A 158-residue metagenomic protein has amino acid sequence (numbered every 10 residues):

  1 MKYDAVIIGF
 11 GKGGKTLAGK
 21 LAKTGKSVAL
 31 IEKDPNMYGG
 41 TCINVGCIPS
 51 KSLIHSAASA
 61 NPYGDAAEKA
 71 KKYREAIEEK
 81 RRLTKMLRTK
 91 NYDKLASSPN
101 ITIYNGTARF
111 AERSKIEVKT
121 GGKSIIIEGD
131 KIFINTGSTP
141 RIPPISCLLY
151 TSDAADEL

Functional and structural regions predicted by a protein language model:
M1-G11: Beta1/beta-strand and adjacent pyrophosphate-binding region of the FAD-binding site in flavoprotein oxidoreductases
M1-Y3, K20-K26, E32-L149: Glycine-rich flavin
I8, I31-E32: The conserved SAM/SAH-binding core of class I Rossmann-like methyltransferase domains, concentrating on the hydrophobic
G14: N-terminal Rossmann-fold NAD(P) dinucleotide-binding loop
Y150-L158: Single conserved hydrophobic/aromatic residue that forms the stacking wall/gate of nucleotide- or nucleobase-binding
